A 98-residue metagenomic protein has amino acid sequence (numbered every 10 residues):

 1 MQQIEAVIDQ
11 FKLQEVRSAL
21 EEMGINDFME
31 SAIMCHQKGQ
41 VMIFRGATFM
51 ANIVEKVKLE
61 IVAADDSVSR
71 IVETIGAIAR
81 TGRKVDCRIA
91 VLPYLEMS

Functional and structural regions predicted by a protein language model:
M1-S98: Positively charged, small/polar-rich N-terminal and surface patches that mediate targeting and assembly and bind
